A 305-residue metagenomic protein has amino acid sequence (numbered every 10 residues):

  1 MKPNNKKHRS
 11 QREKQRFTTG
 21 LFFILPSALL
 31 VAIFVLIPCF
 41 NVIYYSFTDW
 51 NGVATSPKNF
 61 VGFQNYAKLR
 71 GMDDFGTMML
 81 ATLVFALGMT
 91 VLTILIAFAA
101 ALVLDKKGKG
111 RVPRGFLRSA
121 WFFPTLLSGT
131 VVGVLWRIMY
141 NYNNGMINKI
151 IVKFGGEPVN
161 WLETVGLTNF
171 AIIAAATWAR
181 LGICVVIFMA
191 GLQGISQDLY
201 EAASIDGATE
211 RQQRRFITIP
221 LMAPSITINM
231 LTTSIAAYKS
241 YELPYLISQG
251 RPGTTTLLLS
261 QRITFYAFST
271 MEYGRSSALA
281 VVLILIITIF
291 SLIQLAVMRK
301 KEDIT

Functional and structural regions predicted by a protein language model:
M1-K14: Short, Lys/Arg-rich, polar N-terminal cytosolic tail immediately upstream of the first transmembrane signal-anchor
Q15-T305: A structural signal for multi-pass alpha-helical bundles of membrane permease subunits that mediate small-molecule
